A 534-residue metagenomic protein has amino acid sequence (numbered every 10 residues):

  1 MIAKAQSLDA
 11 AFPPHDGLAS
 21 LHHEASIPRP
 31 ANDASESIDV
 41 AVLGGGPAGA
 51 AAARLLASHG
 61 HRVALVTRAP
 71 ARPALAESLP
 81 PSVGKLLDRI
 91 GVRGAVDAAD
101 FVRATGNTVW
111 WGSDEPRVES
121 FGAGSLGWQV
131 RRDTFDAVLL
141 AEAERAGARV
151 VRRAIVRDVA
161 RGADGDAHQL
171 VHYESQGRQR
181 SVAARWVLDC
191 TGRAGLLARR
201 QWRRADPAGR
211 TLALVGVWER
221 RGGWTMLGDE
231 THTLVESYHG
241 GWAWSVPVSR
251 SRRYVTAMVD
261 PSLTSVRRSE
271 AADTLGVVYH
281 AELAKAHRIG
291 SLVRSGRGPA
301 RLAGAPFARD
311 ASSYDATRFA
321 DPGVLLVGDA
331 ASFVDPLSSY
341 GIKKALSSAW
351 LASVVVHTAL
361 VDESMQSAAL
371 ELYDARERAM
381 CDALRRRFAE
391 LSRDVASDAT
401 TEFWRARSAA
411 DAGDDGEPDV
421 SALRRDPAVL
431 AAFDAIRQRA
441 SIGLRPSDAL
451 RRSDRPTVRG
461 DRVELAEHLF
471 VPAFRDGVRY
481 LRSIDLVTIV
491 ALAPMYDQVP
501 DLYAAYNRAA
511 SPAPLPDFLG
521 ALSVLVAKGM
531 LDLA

Functional and structural regions predicted by a protein language model:
N32-G46: Beta1/beta-strand and adjacent pyrophosphate-binding region of the FAD-binding site in flavoprotein oxidoreductases
A57-L75: Glycine-rich FAD pyrophosphate-binding loop
P73-T108: N-terminal FAD cofactor-binding segment of flavoenzymes
G122-A141, S265-T274: Short beta-strand to alpha-helix junction loop
E142-S291: Predominantly flavin-linked oxidoreductase catalytic cores and closely associated redox partners
S265, E270-V355, A359-A389, R393-A396: FAD/FMN-dependent oxidoreductases across multiple families
H357-S447: C-terminal helical "tail/cap" subdomain of flavin- and related membrane-associated enzymes
V420-P494, A513-A534: Acidic, low-complexity/disordered tracts enriched in E/D and polar residues
